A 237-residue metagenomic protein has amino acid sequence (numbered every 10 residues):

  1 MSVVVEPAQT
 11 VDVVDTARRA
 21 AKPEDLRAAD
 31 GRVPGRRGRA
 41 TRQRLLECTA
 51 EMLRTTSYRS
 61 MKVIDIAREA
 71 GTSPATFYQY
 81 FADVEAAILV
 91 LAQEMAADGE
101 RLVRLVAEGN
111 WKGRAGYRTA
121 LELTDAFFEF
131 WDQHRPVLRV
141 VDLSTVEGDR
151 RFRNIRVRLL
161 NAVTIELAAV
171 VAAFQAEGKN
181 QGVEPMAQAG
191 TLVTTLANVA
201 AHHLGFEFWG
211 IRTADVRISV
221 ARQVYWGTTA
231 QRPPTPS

Functional and structural regions predicted by a protein language model:
M1-A40, G182, R232-S237: N-terminal intrinsically disordered/low-complexity leader segments
R37-T49, I66, L91-V103, L167: Generic hydrophobic, amphipathic alpha-helix propensity
R44, M52-A86, V90: Helix-turn-helix
L46, L121, D125, N161-A172 (+4 more regions): An amphipathic alpha-helix signature
L53, A87-M95, V141, V163: Alpha-helical DNA-contacting segments of helix-turn-helix folds
A86, V90, R104-Q133, P185-L192 (+1 more regions): Hydrophobic alpha-helical connector segments
P136-I165: Short secondary-structure transition hinges
R139-D142, R153, Q175-R222, Q231-S237: Hydrophobic/aromatic-rich alpha-helical bundle segments in the mid-to-C-terminal region
